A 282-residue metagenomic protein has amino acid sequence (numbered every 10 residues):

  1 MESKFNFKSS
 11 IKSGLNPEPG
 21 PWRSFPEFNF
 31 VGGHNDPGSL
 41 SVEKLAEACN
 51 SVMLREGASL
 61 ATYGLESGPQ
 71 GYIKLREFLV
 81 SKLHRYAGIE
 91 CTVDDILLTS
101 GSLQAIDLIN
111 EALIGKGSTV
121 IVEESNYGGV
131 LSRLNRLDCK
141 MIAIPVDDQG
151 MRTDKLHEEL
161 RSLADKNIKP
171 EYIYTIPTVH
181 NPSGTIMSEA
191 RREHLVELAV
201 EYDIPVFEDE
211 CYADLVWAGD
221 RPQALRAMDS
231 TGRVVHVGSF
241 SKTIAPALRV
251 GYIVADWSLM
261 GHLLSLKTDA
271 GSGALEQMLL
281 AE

Functional and structural regions predicted by a protein language model:
N6: Duplex nucleic acid-engaging cores and interfaces of nucleic-acid transaction enzymes
S9-S100: N-terminal small-domain helix-loop-helix segment of the aminotransferase-like
G33-P37, L103, Y127, T178-H180 (+3 more regions): Short, solvent-exposed loop/turn segments at secondary-structure junctions
K44-A48, K74, F78, G129 (+2 more regions): Generic alpha-helical secondary structure signal
S59-Y202, F207, A213-T231, V235 (+1 more regions): Conserved core of the PLP fold type I
V235-E282: PLP-dependent aminotransferase class I/II
